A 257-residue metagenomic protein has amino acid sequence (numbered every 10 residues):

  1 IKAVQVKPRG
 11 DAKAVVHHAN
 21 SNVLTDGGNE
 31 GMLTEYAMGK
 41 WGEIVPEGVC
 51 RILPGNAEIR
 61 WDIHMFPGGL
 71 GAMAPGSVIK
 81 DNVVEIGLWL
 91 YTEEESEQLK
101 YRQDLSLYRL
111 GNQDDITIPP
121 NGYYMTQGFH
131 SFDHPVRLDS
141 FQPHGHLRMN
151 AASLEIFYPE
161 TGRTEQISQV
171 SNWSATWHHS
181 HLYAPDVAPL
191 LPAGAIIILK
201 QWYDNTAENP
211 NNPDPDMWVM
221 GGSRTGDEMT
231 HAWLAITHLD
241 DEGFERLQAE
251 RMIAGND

Functional and structural regions predicted by a protein language model:
K2-R137, Q142-D257: Beta-strand-centric surfaces of beta-sandwich/beta-rich domains
